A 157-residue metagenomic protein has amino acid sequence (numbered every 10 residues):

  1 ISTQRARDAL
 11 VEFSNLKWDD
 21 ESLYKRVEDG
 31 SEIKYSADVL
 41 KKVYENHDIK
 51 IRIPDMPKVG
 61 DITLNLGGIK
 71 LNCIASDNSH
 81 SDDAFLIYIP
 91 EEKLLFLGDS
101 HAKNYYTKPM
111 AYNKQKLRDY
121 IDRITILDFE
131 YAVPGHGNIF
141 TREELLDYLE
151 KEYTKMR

Functional and structural regions predicted by a protein language model:
I1-P54, T154: Active-site HxH/HxHxD metal-binding segment of metal-dependent hydrolases
I1-Q4, Y24-E28, F96-S100, Y112 (+2 more regions): Glycine-rich loops and low-complexity Gly/Arg-rich segments that provide flexible linkers or classic glycine-based
S14-K17, M110-Y112, L146-E150: Short, glycine/charged-enriched secondary-structure capping and boundary segments
R52, N65-G67: A short, polar/charged loop/turn motif at coil->beta-strand junctions and beta-hairpin connectors
D55-G60: Short acidic-hydrophobic, aromatic-tinged amphipathic segments that line or gate anion-handling sites
T63, K70-E144: Metallo-beta-lactamase
T63-N65, E150: Class I S-adenosyl-L-methionine
R142-R157: Binuclear metal-ion centers of metallo-dependent hydrolases, dominated by the metallo-beta-lactamase
